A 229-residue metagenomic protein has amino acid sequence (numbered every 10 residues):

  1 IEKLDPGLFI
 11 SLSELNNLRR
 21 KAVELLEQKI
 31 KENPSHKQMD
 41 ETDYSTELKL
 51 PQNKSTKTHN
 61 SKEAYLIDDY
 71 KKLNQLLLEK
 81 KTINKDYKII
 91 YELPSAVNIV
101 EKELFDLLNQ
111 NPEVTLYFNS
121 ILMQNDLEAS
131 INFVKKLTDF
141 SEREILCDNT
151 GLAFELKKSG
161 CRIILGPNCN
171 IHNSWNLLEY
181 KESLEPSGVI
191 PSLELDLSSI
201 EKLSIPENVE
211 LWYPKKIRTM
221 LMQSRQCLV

Functional and structural regions predicted by a protein language model:
I1-V229: Non-catalytic helical/linker scaffolds that mediate oligomerization, partner binding, and domain coupling around large
